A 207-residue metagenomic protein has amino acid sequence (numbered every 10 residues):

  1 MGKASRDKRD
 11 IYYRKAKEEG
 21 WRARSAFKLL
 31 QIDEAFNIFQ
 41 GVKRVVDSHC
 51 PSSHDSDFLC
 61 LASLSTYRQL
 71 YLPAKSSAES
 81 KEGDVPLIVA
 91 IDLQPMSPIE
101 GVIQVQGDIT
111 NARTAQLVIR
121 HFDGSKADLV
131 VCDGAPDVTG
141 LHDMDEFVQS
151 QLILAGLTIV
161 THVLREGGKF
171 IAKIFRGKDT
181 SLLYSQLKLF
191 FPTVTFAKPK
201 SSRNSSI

Functional and structural regions predicted by a protein language model:
M1-R44, D55-S56, S63-L64, R68-Q69: Class I SAM-dependent methyltransferase Rossmann-like catalytic core, especially the SAM/SAH-binding loop
K15, R176-I207: Class I S-adenosyl-L-methionine
K43, D84-P86, G168: Glycine-centered, small-residue-biased loops immediately flanking beta-strands in adenine/cofactor-binding cores
S52-E82: Conserved SAM-binding loop of SAM-dependent methyltransferases across substrates and taxa, primarily the Class I
S80-L87, I91-D137: S-adenosyl-L-methionine
V138-Q149: Glycine/threonine-rich flexible loop motifs
Q149-E166, Y184: A short glycine-rich, Lys/Arg-flanked "PGG" loop and its adjoining helix->strand segment in the class I
V163-I174, A197: Conserved beta-strand signature within the Rossmann-like core of class I S-adenosyl-L-methionine
